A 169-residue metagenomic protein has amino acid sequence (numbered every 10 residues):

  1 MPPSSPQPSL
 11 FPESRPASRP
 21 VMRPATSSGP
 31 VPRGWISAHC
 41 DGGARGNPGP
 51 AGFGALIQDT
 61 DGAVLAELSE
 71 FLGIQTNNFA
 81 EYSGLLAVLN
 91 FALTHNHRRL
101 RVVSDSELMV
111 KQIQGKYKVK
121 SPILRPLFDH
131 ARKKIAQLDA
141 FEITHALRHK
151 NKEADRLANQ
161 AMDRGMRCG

Functional and structural regions predicted by a protein language model:
M1-I36, L65-A66, F71, L93-N96 (+3 more regions): Intrinsically disordered, low-complexity regions
S27-F79, A87-R98: RNase H-like nuclease fold core
G43-N47, L86-N159, R164-C168: RNase H catalytic domain
F71-F79, S83, V119-P122, P126: Residues at secondary-structure transition points
